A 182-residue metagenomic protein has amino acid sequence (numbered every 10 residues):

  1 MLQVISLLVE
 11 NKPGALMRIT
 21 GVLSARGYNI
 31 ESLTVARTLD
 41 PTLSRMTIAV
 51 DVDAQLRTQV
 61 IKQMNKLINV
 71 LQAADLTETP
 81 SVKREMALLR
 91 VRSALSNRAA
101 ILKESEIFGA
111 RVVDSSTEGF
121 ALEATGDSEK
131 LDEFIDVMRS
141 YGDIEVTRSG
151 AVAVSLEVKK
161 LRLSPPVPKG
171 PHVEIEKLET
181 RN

Functional and structural regions predicted by a protein language model:
M1-R45, A49-N182: Long, contiguous binding/interaction regions
